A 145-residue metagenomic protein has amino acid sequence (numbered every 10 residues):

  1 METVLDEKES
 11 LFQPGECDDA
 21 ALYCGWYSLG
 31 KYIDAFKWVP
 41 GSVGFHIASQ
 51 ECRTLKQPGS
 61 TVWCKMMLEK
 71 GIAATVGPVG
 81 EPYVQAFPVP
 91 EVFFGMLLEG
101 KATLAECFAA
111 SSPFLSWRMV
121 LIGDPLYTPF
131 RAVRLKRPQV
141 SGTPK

Functional and structural regions predicted by a protein language model:
M1-S60: Catalytic-core segments of thiol-dependent peptidases
E2-K8, T75-G77, A109, I122: General beta-strand structural signal in soluble alpha/beta enzymes
Q13-D18, F87, R131-V133: Short, solvent-exposed polar/charged micro-motifs at secondary-structure junctions
W38-S112: C-terminal soluble interaction/assembly domains
G100-K145: Caspase-like cysteine protease fold
